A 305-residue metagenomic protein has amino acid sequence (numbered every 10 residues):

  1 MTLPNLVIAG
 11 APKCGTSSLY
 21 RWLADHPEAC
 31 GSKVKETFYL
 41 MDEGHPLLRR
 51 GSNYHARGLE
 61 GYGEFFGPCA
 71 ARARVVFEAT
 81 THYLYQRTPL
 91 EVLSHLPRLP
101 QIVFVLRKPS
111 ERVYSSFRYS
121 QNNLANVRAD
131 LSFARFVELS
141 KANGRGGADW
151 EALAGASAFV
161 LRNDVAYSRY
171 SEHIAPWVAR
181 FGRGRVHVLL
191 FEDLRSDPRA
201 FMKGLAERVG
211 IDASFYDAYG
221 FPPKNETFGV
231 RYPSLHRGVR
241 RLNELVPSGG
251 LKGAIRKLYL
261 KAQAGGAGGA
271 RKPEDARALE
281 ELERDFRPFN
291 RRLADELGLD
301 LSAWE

Functional and structural regions predicted by a protein language model:
M1-L84, H95-V105, P109-A156: PAPS-dependent sulfotransferase catalytic core
H45-R50, T80, F159-S168, L190-E192 (+1 more regions): Active-site rim elements
L48-R50, L131-A158, P233-G265: Charged, glycine/proline-rich intrinsically disordered loops and linkers
A56-A70, N126-A218: PAPS-dependent sulfotransferase catalytic domain
Y62-F65, P89, Y170-I174, F201 (+3 more regions): Alpha-helical packing segments of well-folded alpha/beta enzyme cores
Y85-L90, P198: Short, well-ordered alpha-helical microsegments
A175-E280, R284, L299-E305: The conserved 3'-phosphoadenosine-5'-phosphosulfate
